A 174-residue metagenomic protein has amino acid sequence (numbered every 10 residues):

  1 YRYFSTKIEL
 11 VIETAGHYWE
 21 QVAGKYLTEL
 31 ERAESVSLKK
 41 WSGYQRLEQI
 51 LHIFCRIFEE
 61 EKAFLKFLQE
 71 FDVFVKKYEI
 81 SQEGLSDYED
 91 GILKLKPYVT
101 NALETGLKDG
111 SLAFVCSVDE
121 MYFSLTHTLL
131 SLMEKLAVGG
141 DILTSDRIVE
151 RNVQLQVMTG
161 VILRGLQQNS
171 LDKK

Functional and structural regions predicted by a protein language model:
Y1-S5, H17: Base-recognition residues in the alpha-helical recognition helix of bacterial helix-turn-helix
T6-V11: Short amphipathic alpha-helical segment with a characteristic S/N-K-E followed by hydrophobic residues
E13, L27-A63, V118-L125: Hydrophobic alpha-helical connector segments
A15-V22: Short, basic, alpha-helical segments at the C-terminal edge of helix-turn-helix-like DNA-binding modules
R32-W41, V75-E83, G139-V149: Short helix-coil transition/hinge motifs at the ends and kinks of transmembrane helices, capturing the brief
H52-R56, L93, P97, N101-D109 (+2 more regions): C-terminal peripheral helix-coil segments that are non-catalytic and often amphipathic
C55-T100, S111, E120: Short secondary-structure transition hinges
K66-Q69, V115, S145, K173-K174: Short, hydrophobic secondary-structure boundary micro-motifs
